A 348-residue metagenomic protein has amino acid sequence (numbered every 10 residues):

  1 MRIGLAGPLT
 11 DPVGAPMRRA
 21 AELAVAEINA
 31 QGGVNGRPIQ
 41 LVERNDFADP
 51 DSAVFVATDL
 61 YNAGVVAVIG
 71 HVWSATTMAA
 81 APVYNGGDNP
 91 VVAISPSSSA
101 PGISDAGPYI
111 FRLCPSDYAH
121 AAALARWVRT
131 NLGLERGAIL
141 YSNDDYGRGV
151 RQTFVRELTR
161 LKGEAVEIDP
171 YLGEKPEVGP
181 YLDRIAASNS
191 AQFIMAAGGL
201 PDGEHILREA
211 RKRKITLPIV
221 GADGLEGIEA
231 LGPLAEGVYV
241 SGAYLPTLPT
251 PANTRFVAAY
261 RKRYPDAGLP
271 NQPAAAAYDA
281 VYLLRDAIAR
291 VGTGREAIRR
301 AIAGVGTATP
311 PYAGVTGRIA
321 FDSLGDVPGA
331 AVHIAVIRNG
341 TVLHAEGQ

Functional and structural regions predicted by a protein language model:
M1-Q348: Extracytosolic ligand-binding ectodomains
